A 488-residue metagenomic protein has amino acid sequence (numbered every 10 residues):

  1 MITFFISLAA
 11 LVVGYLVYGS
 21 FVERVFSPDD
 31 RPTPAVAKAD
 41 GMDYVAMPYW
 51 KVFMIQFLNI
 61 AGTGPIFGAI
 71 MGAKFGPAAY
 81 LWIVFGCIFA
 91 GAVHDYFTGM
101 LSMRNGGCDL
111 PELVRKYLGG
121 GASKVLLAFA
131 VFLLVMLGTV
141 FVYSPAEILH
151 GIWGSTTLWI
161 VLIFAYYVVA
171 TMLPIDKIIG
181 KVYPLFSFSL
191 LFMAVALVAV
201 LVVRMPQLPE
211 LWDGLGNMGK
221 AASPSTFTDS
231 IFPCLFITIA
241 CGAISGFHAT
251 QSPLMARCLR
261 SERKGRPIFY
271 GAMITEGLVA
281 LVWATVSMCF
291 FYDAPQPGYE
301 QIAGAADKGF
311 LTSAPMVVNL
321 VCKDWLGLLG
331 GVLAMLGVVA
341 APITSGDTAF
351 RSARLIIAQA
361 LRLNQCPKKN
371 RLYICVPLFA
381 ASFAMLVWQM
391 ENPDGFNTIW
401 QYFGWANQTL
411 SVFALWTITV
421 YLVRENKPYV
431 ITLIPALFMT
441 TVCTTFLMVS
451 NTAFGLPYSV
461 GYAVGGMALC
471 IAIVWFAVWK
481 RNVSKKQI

Functional and structural regions predicted by a protein language model:
I2-G19, G72-S102, P111, G331 (+1 more regions): Extracellular loop-to-transmembrane helix junctions
F4-V17, A130, L134-G138, A170 (+4 more regions): Selective recognition of specific alpha-helical transmembrane segments in multi-pass small-molecule
A10-I66, K264: Membrane-interface "cap" regions at the ends of multi-pass membrane proteins
A10-L11, A90-G106, L110-P174, A240-I244 (+2 more regions): Helix-loop-helix module between adjacent transmembrane segments
M47-G64, V200-P206, N217-W283, L333-S345: Hydrophobic, membrane-embedded alpha-helices of multi-pass small-molecule transporters
G121-L127, V131, L158-V161, G271-A280 (+6 more regions): Loop-to-transmembrane helix boundary motifs in multi-pass membrane proteins
G138-V142, A146-V161, A170-T171, L190-A221 (+2 more regions): Hydrophobic alpha-helical segments and their helix-loop junctions in multi-pass secondary transporters
V202-G214, G271-L320, M390-D394: Extracellular/periplasmic helix-exit of transmembrane alpha-helices
